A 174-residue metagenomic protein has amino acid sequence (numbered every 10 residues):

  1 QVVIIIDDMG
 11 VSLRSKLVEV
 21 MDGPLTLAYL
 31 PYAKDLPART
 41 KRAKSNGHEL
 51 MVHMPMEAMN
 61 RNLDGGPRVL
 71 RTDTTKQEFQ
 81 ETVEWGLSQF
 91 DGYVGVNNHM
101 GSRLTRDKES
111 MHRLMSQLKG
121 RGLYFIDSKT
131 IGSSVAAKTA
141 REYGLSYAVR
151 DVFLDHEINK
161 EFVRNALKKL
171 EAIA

Functional and structural regions predicted by a protein language model:
Q1-L63: Active-site beta->alpha N-cap acidic-glycine motif
V3-K16, Q80-L87, G101-H112: Short, composition-biased local secondary-structure segments
I5-M9, T26-Y32, N97-D107, K119-S133 (+1 more regions): Catalytic beta/alpha-barrel core
K16, D35-T40, H112-S116, K138 (+1 more regions): Histidine/acidic residue-rich metal-binding segments in metalloenzymes
M21-L25, G47-H48, M115-Y124, R141-A148: Glycine-enriched alpha-helix->loop->beta-strand junction motifs that scaffold or abut catalytic
K41-G92: Substrate-binding cleft of extracellular glycoside hydrolase catalytic domains
V69-S88, T105-S110, A137-A174: Alpha-helical scaffold elements lining the catalytic groove of polysaccharide deacetylases
D91, N98, E109-Q117: Extracytoplasmic segments of membrane-associated envelope/inner-membrane machinery
